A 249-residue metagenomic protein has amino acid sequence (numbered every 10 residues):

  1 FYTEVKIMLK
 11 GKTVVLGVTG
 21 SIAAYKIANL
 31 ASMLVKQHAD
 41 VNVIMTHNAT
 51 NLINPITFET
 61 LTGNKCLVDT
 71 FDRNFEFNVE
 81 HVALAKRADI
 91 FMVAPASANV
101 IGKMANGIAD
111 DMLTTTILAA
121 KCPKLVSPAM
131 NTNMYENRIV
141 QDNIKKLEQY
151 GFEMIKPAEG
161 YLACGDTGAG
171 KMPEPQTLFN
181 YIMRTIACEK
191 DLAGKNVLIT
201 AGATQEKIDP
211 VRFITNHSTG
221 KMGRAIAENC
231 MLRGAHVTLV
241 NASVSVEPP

Functional and structural regions predicted by a protein language model:
E4-L125, N131-G220, R224-P249: A cross-family phosphate/adenosyl-ligand binding-site feature
